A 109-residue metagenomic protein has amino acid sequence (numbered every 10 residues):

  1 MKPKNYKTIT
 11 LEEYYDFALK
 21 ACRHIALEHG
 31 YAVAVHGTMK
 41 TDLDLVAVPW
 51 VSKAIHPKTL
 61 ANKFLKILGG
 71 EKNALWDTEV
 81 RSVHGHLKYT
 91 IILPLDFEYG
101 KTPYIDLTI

Functional and structural regions predicted by a protein language model:
M1-N5, A32: N-terminal, Lys/Arg- and Ser/Thr-rich interaction peptides
K4-D16, P49-T102: Metal-dependent nucleotidyltransferase catalytic core
A18-L60: Active-site nucleotide-donor binding segment shared across nucleotidyl transfer reactions
L45-A47, L95, L107: Preference for bulky hydrophobic residues occupying beta-strand positions in well-ordered beta-sheet regions
T102-I109: A short acidic-to-branched-hydrophobic micro-motif
